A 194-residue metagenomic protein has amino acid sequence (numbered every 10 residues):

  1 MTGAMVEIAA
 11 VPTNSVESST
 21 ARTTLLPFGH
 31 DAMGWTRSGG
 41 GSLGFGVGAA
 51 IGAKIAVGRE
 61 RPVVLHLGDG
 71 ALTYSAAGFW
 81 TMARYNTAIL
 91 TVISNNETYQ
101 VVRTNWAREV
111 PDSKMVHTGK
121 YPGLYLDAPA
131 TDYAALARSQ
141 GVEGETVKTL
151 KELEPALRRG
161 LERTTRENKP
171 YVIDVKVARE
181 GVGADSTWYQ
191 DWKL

Functional and structural regions predicted by a protein language model:
M1-E17: Active-site pocket-lining segments that scaffold enzyme catalytic pockets across diverse folds
A21, L25-L194: Thiamine diphosphate
